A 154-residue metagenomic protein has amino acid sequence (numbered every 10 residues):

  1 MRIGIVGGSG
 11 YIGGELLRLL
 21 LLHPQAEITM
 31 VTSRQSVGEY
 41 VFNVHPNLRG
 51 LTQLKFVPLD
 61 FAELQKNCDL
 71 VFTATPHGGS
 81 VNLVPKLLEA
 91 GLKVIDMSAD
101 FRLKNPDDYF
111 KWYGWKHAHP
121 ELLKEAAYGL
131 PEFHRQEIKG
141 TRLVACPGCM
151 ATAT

Functional and structural regions predicted by a protein language model:
M1-T154: N-terminal Rossmann-like NAD(P) cofactor-binding subdomain of oxidoreductases, focused on the glycine-rich
